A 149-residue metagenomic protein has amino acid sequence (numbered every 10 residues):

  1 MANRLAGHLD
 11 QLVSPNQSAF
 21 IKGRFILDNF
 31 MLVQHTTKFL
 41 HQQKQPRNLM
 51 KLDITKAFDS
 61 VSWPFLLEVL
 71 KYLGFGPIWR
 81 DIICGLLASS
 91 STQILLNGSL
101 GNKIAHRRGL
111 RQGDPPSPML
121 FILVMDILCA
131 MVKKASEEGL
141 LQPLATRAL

Functional and structural regions predicted by a protein language model:
M1-L149: Nucleotidyl polymerases of mobile genetic elements and RNA viruses
